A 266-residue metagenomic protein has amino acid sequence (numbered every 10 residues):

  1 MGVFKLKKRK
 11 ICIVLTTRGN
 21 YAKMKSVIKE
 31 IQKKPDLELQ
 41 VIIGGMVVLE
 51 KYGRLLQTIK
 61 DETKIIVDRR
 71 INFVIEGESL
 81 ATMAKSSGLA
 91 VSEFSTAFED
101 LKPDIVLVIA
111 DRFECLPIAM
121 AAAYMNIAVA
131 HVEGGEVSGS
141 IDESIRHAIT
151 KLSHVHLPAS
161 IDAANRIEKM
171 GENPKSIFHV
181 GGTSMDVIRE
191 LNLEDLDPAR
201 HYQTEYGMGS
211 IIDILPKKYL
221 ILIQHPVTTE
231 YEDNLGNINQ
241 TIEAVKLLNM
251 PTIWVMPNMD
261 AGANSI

Functional and structural regions predicted by a protein language model:
K8-K10, I212-I221, M250-I253: Charged active-site motifs of nucleotide-sugar-dependent glycosyltransferases
K10, V14-T17, Y21-Q32, F73-P174 (+1 more regions): Active-site and donor-binding regions of nucleotide-sugar-utilizing enzymes
I13, V41-I43, H131, H179 (+2 more regions): Structural beta-sheet core signal
K34-Q40, L248-T252: A generic structural motif
L37-M83, E93: Conserved nucleotide-sugar phosphate-binding/catalytic loop shared by glycosyltransferases and other
V48-E50, S153-N234: A nucleotide-sugar donor-handling region in carbohydrate enzymes
G236-N249: Short hydrophobic signal-anchor/transmembrane segments that target glycosyltransferases and glycosylation machinery
L247-I266: Catalytic donor nucleotide-activated moiety binding site of glycosyltransferases and closely related
